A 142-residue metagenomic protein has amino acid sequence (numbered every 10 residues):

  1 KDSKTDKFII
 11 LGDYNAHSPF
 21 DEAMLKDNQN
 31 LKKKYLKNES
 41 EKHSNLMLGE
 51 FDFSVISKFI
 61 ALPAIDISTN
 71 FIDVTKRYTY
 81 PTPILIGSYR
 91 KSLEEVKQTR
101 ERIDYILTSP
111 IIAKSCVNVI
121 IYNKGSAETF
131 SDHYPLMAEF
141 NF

Functional and structural regions predicted by a protein language model:
K1-F142: Active-site regions of metal-assisted phosphoester/phosphodiester hydrolases, unifying DNase/endonuclease modules
